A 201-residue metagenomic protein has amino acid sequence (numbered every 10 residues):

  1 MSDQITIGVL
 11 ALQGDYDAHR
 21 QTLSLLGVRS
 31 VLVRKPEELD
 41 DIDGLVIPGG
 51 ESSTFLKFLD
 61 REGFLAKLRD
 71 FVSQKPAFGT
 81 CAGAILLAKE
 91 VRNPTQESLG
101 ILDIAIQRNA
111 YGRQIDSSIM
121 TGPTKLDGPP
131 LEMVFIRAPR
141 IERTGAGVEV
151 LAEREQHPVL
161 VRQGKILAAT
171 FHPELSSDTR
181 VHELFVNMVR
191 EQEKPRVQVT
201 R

Functional and structural regions predicted by a protein language model:
M1-D3, E37-D40, D70, F78 (+3 more regions): Solvent-exposed alpha-helices and their adjacent loops that cap or buttress functional pockets in soluble metabolic
M1-R61, K67-D70, T179-E183, N187-R201: N-terminal beta1-alpha1 cap of cysteine-dependent amidohydrolase-like domains
Q4, I42, S73-K75, Q96-E97 (+3 more regions): Short coil/turn connectors at secondary-structure junctions
L12, A82, F171: Cofactor-binding loop segments of dinucleotide-utilizing enzymes, especially the Rossmann-like FAD- and NAD(P)+-binding
S30-V31, A77, I166: Hydrophobic anchor at the start of a short beta-strand that flanks the dinucleotide cofactor-binding loop
I47, G79, A169: Redox-cofactor binding/interface segments in oxidoreductases and associated redox assembly factors
S52-P123: Cysteine-nucleophile active-site neighborhood
R108-R201: Amide-donor transfer/coupling interface in amidating biosynthetic enzymes
